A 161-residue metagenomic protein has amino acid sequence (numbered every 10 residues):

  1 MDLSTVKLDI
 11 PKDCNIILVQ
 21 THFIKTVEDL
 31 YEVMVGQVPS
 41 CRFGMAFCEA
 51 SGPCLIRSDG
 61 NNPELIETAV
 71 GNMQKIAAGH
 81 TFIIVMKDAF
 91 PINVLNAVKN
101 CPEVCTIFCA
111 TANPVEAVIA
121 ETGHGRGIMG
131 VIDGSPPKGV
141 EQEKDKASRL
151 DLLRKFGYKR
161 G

Functional and structural regions predicted by a protein language model:
M1-S58, G139-G161: N-terminal, charge-rich interaction modules
V6-L8, I66-A69, V115: Aromatic-enriched hydrophobic runs in primary sequence
N15, N72-A78, A89-G161: Helix-rich interaction surfaces within compact, conserved domain-sized segments that mediate assembly or partner
L18-V19, I84-M86: Conserved beta-strand segments of the P-loop GTPase G domain that flank and frequently precede/overlap
F23-K25, S51-G52, N61-P63, K87-I92 (+1 more regions): Gly/Ser/Thr-rich loops at beta-strand to alpha-helix junctions that form or flank small-molecule/cofactor-binding
L30-V33, A69, V94-A97: Hydrophobic side chains in well-ordered alpha-helices
F43-F47, M86, T106-C109: General beta-strand structural signal in soluble alpha/beta enzymes
F47-I83: Aromatic-anchored, charged helix-turn/loop surface patch used as a conserved interaction hotspot
